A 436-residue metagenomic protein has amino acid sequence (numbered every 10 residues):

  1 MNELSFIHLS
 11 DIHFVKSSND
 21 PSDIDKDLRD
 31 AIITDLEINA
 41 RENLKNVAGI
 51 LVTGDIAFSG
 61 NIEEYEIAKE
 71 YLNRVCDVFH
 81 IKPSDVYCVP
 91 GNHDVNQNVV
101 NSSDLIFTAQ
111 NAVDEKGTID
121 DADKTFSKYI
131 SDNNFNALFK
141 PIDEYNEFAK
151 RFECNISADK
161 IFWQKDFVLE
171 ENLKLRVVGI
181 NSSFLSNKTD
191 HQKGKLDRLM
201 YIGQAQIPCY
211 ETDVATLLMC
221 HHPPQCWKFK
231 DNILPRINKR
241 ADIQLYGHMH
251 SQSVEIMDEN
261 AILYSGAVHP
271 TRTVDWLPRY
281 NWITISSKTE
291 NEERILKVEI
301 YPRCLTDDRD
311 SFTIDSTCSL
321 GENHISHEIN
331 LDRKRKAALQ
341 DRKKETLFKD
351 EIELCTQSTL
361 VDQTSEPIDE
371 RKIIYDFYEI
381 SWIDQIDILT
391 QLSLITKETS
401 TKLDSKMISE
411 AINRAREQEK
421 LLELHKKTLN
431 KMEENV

Functional and structural regions predicted by a protein language model:
M1-I67, Y71, F79-V86, N96-N98 (+1 more regions): N-terminal active-site segment of His-dependent metallophosphoesterases
E3-S18, K174-S186, L217-C220, I262-A267: Active-site-proximal beta-strand elements of phosphoester/diester hydrolases
H8-S10, A48-D55, I81-N92, T216-Q225 (+2 more regions): Active-site neighborhood of phospho(di)ester-bond hydrolases with catalytic His/Asp-centered motifs
V15-S17, A57-G60, P90-S103, N187 (+3 more regions): Active-site environment of divalent metal-dependent phosphoester hydrolases
P21, S182-Y246, V254: Active-site-proximal segments of metal-dependent phosphoesterases and phosphodiesterases across multiple
K69-Q192: Extended active-site neighborhood of metal-dependent phosphoesterases/phosphodiesterases
N172, P224-V298: Conserved beta-sheet core of the metallophosphoesterase superfamily
S287-K431: A short C-terminal boundary segment appended to hydrolase-like catalytic domains
